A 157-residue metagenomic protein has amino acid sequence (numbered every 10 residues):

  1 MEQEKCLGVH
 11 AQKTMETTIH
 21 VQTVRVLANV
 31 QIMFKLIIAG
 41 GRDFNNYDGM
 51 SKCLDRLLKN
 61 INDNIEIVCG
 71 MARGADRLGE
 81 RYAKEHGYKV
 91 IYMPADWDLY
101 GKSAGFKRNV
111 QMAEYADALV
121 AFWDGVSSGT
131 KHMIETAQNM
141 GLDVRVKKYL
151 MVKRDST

Functional and structural regions predicted by a protein language model:
E4: Cys/His-enriched microdomains
E16-V21, R25: Serine/threonine-rich, low-complexity intrinsically disordered segments
I32-L36, F44-D155: Acidic/glycine-enriched connector segments
